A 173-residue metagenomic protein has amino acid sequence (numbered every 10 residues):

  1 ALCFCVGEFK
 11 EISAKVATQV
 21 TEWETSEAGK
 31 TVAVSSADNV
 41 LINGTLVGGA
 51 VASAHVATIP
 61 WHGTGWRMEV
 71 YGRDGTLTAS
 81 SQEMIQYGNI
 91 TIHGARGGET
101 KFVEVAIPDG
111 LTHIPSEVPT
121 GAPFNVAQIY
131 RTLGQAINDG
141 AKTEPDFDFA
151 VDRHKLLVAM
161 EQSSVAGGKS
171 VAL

Functional and structural regions predicted by a protein language model:
A1-S26, N43-A50: Oxidoreductase and adenylate-handling cofactor-binding alpha/beta cores
A14, S53-V56, A79-S80: Beta-strand scaffold of nucleotide-dependent catalytic cores
T21-A37, L41-L46, M68-E69, R73-D148 (+2 more regions): C-terminal glycine/acidic-rich active-site capping loop/insertion
S35-S36, A50, H62-G65: Glycine/proline-rich active-site loop of Rossmann-fold NAD(P)-dependent oxidoreductases
H55-T64, G121: Glycine-rich phosphate/pyrophosphate-binding beta-alpha loops
W61-G63, I85, A166: A cross-taxa feature marking solvent-exposed loop/turn segments within ectodomains of secreted and single-pass membrane
V151-H154: C-terminal interaction segments
L156-A166: Short arginine-rich
